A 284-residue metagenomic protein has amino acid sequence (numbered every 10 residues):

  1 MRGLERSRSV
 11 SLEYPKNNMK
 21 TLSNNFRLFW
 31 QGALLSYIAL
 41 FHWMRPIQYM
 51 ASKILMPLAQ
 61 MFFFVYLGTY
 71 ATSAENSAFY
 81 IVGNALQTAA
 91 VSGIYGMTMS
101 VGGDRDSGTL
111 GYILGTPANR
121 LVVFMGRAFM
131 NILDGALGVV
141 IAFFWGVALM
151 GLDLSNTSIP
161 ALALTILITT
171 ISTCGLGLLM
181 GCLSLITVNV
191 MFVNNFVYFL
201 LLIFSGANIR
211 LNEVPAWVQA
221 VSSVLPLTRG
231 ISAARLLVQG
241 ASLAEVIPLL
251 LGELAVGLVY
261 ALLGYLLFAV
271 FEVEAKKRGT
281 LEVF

Functional and structural regions predicted by a protein language model:
R2, R6-S9: Basic polycationic patches enriched in arginine
L12-P160, L164-F284: Hydrophobic transmembrane alpha-helices and immediately adjacent juxtamembrane helices of multi-pass inner-membrane
